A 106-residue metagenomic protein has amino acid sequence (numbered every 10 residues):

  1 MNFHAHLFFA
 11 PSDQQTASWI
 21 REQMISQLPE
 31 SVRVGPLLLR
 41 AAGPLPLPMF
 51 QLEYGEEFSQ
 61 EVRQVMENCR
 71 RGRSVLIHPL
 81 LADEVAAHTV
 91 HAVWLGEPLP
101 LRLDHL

Functional and structural regions predicted by a protein language model:
M1-Q23: Short, extreme N-terminal segment that most often corresponds to the first beta-strand
Q14-T16, Q60-V62, D83-A86: Short, surface-exposed beta-strand/loop "edge" segments at domain boundaries and coil↔beta transitions
S18, E22-P36, L99-P100, H105: Positively charged, polar, low-complexity stretches
Q27-S74: Short, intrinsically disordered low-complexity segments
L45-Y54, F58, V85-L106: Short, low-order "capping/linker" segments at domain edges
L76-I77, V85: C-terminal structural segments of small proteins and small subunits
